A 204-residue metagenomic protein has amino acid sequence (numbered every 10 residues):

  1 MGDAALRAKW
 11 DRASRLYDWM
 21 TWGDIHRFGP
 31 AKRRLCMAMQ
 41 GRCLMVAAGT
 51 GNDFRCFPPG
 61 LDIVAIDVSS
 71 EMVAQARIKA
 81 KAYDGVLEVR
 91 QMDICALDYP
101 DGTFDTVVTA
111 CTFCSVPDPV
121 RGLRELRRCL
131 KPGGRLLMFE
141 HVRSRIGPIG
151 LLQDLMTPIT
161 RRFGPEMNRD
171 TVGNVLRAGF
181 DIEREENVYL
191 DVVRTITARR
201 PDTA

Functional and structural regions predicted by a protein language model:
M1-Q40, N52-D53, Q75, L151-P158 (+1 more regions): Conserved class I S-adenosyl-L-methionine
A4, M20-D24, L137-T195: C-terminal alpha-helical "lid/dimerization" subdomain adjacent to the S-adenosyl-L-methionine
L44-A96: Class I SAM-dependent methyltransferase SAM/SAH-binding core
D62, G133-R135: Short glycine-centered segments of the SAM/dcSAM-binding site in methyltransferase folds
C95-V107: A short acidic, Gly/Pro-enriched loop at the edge of an enzyme's catalytic core that lines a small-molecule cofactor
T106-D118: A short SAM/SAH-binding and catalytic strip from SAM-dependent methyltransferases
V120-P132: A short glycine-rich, Lys/Arg-flanked "PGG" loop and its adjoining helix->strand segment in the class I
I196-A204: C-terminal lobe and adjacent flexible extensions of AdoMet/dcAdoMet transferase-like proteins
